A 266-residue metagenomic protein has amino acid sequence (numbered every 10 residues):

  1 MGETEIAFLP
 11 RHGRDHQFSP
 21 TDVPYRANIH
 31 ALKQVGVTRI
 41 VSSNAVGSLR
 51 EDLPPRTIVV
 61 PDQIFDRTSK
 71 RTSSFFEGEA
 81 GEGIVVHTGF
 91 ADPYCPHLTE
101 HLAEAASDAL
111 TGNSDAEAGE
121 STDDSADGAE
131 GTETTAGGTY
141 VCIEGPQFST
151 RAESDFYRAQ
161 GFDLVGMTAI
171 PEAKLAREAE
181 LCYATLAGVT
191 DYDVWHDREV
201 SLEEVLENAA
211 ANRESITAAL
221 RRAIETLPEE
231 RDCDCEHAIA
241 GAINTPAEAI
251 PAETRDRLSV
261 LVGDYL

Functional and structural regions predicted by a protein language model:
M1-A91: Metabolite-binding pocket within alpha/beta catalytic cores that recognizes anionic/polar moieties
K33-G36, R158, R177: Non-catalytic positions within long, well-ordered alpha-helices that form the structural scaffold/packing of enzyme
H97, H101-N113, A218-T226: Generic non-transmembrane alpha-helical segments
A105-L110, G131-D163, N244, E248: Active-site/ligand-binding-proximal alpha/beta "capping" segment
L110-E133: Intrinsically disordered, low-complexity terminal tails and inter-domain linkers enriched for S/T/G/P/D/E
M167-E204: Zn-dependent metallopeptidase/amidohydrolase metal-coordination segment
V194-A240: His/Asp/Glu-rich mid-to-C-terminal helical/loop segments that flank catalytic regions of hydrolases
D232-L266: A short, charged, Gly/Pro-tolerant segment at domain boundaries
